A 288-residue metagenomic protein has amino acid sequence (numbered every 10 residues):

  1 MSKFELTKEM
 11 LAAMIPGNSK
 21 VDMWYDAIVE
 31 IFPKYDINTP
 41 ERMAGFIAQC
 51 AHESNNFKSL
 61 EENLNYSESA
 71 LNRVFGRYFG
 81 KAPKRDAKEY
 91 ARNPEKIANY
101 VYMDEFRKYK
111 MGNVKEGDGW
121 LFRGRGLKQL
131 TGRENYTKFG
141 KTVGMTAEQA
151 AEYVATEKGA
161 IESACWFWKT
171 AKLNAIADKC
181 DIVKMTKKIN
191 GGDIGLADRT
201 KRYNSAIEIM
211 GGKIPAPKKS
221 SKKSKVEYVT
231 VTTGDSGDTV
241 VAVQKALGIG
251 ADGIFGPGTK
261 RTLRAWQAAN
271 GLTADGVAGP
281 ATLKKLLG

Functional and structural regions predicted by a protein language model:
S2-I15, G212-P257: Acidic, Ser/Thr/Pro/Gly-enriched interdomain connector segments
S2-M23, A51-W166: Peptidoglycan-targeting cell-wall enzymes and recognition modules
K20-D22, H52-E62, N174, G191-R199 (+1 more regions): Secretory-pathway/luminal and periplasmic proteins that interact with or process carbohydrate-rich
K34-F46, S59-N63, N174-T186: Surface-exposed patches in mature extracellular/periplasmic domains of secreted proteins
C50-E53, G132, D178-G195, P257-N270: Acidic helix/loop microenvironments that form the catalytic cleft of cell-wall polysaccharide enzymes
T142-L196: Extracellular low-complexity, Gly/Ser/Thr-rich intrinsically disordered linkers and protease-sensitive activation/hinge
K188-K225: Low-complexity, Gly/Ser/Thr/Pro-rich intrinsically disordered linker/tail segments
A265-G288: Extracellular LysM carbohydrate-binding repeats and other cell-envelope/extracellular binding modules
